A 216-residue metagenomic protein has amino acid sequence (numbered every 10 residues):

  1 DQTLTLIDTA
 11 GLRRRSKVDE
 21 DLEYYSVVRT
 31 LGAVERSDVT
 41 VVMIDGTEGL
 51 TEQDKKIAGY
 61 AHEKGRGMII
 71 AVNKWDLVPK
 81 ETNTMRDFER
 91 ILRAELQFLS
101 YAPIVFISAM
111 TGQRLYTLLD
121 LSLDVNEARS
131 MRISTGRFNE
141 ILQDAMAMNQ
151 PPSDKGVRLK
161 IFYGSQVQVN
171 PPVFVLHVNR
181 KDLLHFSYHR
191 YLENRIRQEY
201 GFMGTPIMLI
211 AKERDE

Functional and structural regions predicted by a protein language model:
D1-I7, G11, R15-V28, G32 (+2 more regions): C-terminal-of-GTPase-core extension/linker across diverse P-loop GTPases
